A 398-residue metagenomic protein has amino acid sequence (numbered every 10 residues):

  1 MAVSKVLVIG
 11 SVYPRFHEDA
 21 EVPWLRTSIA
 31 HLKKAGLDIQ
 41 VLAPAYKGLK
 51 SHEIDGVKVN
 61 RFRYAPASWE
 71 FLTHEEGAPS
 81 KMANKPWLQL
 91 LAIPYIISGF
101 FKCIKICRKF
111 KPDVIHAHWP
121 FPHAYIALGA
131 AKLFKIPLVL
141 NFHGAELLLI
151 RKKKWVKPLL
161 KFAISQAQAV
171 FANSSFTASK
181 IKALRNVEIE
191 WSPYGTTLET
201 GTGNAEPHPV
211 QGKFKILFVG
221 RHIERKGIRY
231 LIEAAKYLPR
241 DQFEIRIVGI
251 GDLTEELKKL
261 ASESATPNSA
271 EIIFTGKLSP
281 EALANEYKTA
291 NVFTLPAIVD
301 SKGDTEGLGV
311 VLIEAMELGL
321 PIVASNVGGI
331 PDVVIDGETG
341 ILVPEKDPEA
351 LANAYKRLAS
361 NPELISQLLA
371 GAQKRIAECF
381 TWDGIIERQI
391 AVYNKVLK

Functional and structural regions predicted by a protein language model:
M1-R63: N-terminal subdomain of nucleotide-sugar transferases
P23, F214-Y237, D252-K258, E349-A350 (+1 more regions): A conserved mid-protein helix/loop that constitutes part of the nucleotide-sugar donor-binding site
A43, N60-R61, L140-H143, K157-G203 (+1 more regions): Donor nucleotide-sugar binding/catalytic pocket of nucleotide-sugar-dependent glycosyltransferases
S68-E70, I150-R151, K182-A183, G195-K213: Acidic anion/phosphate-binding donor-loop and adjacent secondary structure in glycosyltransferase catalytic cores
K258-A282: Nucleotide-activated donor-binding/catalytic signature segment of Leloir-type glycosyltransferases, i.e., the conserved
K288-G303, L320: Acidic donor-binding loop of glycosyltransferase active sites
L312, E317, P321-A324, V334: Short hydrophobic beta-strand element within catalytic cores of glycosyltransferases and related nucleotide-activated
V333-G337, I341-P348, R357-E363: Conserved acidic donor-binding segment of nucleotide-sugar-dependent glycosyltransferases
